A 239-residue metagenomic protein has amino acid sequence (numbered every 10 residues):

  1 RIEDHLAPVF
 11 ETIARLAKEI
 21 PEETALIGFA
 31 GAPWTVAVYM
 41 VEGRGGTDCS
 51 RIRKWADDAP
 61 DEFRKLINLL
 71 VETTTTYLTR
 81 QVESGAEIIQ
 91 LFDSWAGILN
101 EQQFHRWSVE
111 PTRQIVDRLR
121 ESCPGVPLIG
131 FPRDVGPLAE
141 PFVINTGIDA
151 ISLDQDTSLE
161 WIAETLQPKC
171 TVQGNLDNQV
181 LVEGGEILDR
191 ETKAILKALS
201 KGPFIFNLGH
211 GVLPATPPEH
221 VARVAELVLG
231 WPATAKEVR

Functional and structural regions predicted by a protein language model:
R1: Glycine-rich, N-terminal phosphate-binding loop and its surrounding beta-alpha-beta segment
H5-R239: Active-site loop segments of alpha/beta catalytic cores
